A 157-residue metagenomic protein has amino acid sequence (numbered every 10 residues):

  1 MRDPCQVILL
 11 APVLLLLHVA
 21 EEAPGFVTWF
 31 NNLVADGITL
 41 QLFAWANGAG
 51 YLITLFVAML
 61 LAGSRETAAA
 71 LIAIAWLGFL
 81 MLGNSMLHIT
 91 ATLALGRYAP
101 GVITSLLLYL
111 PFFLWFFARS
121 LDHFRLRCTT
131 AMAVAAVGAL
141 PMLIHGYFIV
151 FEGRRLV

Functional and structural regions predicted by a protein language model:
M1, L60-L71, S120-T130: Membrane-interface helix-boundary motifs at transmembrane edges
R2-E21: N-terminal signal-anchor transmembrane alpha helix
L16-A20, G78-L87, G138-F148: Aromatic-anchored segments of alpha-helical transmembrane domains
A20-W45: Interfacial loop at the N-terminal end of multi-pass membrane proteins
N47-L61, M81-S85, Y109: Core segments of transmembrane alpha-helices that mediate helix-helix packing or line hydrophobic substrate/ligand
N84-A91, L110-H123: Alpha-helical transmembrane segments in multipass membrane proteins, preferentially the mid-helix core
I89-P100: Membrane-interface helix caps and helix-loop-helix hairpins in membrane proteins
W115-V157: Terminal transmembrane helical module of multi-pass membrane proteins
